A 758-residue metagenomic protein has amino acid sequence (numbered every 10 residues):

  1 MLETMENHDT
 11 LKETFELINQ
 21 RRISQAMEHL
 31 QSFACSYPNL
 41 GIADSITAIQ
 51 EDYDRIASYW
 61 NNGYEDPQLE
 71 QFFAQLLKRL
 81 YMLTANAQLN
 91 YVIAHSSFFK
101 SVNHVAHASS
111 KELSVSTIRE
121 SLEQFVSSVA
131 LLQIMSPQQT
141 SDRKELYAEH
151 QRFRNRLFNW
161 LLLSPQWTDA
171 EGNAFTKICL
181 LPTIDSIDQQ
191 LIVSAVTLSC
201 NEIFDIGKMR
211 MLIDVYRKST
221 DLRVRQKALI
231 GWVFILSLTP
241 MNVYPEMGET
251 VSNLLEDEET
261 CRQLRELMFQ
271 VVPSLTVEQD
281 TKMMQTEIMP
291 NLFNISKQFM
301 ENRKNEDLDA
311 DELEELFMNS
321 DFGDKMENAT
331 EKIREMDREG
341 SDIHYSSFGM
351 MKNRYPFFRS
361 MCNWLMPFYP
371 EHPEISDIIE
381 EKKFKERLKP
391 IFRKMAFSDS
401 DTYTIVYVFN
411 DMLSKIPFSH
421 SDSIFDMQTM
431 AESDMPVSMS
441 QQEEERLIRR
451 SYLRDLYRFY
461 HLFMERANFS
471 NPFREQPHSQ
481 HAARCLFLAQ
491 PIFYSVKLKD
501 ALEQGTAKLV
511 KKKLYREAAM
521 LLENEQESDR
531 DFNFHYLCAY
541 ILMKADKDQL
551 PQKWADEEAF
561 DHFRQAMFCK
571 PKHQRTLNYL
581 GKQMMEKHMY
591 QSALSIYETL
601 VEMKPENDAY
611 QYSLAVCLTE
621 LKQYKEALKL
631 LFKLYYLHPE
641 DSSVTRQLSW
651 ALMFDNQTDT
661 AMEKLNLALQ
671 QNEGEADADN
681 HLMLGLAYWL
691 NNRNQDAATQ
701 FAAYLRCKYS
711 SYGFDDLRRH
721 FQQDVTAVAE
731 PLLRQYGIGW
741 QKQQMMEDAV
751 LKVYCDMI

Functional and structural regions predicted by a protein language model:
A34-S36, V233-E258, Y636, L686-Y712 (+1 more regions): TPR/TPR-like (Sel1-like) alpha-helical repeat modules
C35, N524-E527, R564-F568, E598-E602 (+3 more regions): Conserved structural position within tetratricopeptide repeats
Y369-K582: Alpha-solenoid helical-repeat scaffolds
A501, F534-H535, T576, Y610 (+3 more regions): TPR alpha-solenoid repeat register
